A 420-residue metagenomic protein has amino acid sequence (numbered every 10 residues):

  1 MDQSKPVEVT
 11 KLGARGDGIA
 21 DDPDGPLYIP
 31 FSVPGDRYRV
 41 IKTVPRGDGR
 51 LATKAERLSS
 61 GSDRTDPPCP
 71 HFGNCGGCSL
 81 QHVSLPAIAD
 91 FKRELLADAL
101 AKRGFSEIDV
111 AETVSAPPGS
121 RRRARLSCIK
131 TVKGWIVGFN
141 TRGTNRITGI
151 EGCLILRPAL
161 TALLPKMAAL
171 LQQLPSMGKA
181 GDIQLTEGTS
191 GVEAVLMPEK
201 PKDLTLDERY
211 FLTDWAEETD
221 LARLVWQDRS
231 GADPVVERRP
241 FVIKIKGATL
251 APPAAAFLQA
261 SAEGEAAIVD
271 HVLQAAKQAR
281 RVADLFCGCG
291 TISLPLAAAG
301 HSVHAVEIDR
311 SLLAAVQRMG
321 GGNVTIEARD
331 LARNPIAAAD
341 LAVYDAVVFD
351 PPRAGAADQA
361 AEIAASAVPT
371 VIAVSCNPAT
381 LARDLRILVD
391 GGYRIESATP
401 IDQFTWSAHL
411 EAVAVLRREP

Functional and structural regions predicted by a protein language model:
M1-H71, V132, T144, E327: Terminal RNA-binding accessory module
Q3, E8-K11, K200-P420: Rossmann-like S-adenosyl-L-methionine
I41-P45, S127-T131, T186-G188, R417-E419: Short beta-strand micro-motifs enriched in acidic
A55-P67, G73-A180: Extended interfacial segments that mediate partner engagement and assembly in macromolecular machines
A111, G178-G188, L224: A short glycine-rich, hydrophobically flanked beta-strand micro-motif that places a catalytic Asp/Glu for divalent metal
L185-K200: Carbohydrate-binding surface patches
